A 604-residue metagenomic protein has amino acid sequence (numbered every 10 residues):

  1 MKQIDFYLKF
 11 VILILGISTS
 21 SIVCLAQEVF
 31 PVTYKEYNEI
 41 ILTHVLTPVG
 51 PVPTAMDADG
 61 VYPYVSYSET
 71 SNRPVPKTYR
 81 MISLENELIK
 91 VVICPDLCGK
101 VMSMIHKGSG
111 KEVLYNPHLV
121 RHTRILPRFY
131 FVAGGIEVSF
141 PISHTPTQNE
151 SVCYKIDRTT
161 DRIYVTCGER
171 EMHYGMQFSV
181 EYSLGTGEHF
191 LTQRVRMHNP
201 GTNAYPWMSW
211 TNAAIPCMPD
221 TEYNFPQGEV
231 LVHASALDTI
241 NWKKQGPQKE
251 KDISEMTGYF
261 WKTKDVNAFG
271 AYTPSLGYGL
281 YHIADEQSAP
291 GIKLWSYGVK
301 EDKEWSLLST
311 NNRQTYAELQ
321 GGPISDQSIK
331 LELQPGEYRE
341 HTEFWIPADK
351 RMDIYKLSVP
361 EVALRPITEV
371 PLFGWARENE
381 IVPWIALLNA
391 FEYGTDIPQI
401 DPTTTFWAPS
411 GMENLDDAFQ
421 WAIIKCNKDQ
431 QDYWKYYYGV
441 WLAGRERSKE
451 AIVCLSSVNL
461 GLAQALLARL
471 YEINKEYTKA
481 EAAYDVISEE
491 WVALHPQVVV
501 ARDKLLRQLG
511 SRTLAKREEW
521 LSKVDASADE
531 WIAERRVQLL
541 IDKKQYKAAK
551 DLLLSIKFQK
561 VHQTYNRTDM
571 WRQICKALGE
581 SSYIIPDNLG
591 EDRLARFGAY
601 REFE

Functional and structural regions predicted by a protein language model:
V29-V65, Y79-E150: Acidic-aromatic substrate-binding/catalytic surfaces of carbohydrate-active enzymes
E39-I40, H44, I82, S103 (+3 more regions): A contiguous, surface-exposed recognition patch within enzymatic or periplasmic domains that forms
V49-P76, M81-E85, V132-F190, P206 (+2 more regions): Extended, loop-rich substrate-binding clefts of extracytoplasmic carbohydrate-active enzymes
S71, E85, V91-S109, C167-P219 (+2 more regions): Acidic, contiguous internal or C-terminal segments within carbohydrate-active enzymes that form a structured patch used
R365-E378, A386, N414-K425, S448-S457 (+4 more regions): Alpha-helical repeat scaffolds
Y393-P402, N427-Y436, V458-L466, W491-A501 (+4 more regions): Generic helix N-cap/helix-start motif at coil->alpha-helix transitions
G444, I473, Q508, D542 (+1 more regions): Register position in tetratricopeptide repeats
